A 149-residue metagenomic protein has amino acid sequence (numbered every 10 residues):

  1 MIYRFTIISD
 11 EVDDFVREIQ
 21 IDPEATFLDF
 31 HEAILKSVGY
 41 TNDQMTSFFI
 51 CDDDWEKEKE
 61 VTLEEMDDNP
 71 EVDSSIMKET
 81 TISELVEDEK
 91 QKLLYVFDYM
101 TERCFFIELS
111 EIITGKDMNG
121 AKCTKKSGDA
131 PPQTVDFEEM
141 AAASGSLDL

Functional and structural regions predicted by a protein language model:
M1-L149: Short linear regulatory motifs enriched in tryptophan with gly/pro/ser
